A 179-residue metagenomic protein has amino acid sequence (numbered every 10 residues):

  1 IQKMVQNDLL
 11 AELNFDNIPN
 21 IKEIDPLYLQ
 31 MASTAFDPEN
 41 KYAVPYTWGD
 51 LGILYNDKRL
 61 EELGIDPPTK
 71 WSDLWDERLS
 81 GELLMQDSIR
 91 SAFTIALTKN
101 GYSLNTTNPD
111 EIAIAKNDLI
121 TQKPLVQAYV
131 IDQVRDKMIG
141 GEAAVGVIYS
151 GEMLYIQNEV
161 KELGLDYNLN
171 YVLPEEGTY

Functional and structural regions predicted by a protein language model:
Q2, L84-S88, A92, A96 (+1 more regions): Ligand-binding pocket segment of bilobal, Venus flytrap-like solute-binding proteins
Q2-W48, G64-K70: Hinge/lid segment of periplasmic solute-binding proteins
K3-Q6, A35-E39, V44-W48, D76-R78 (+3 more regions): Extracellular/periplasmic catalytic domains that process cell-envelope and extracellular macromolecules
L9, K58-L60, D73, E152: Short, well-ordered alpha-helical scaffold segment located in the soluble/lumenal catalytic or ligand-binding core
S33-N40, N56-K58, E77-S80, L97-G101: Flexible glycine/proline-enriched surface loops and loop-helix/loop-strand junctions
G52-L54: Residues embedded in well-ordered beta-strands
R59-P68, G101-T107: Short helix-loop capping/hinge motifs at secondary-structure junctions, enriched in acidic/polar residues
S72-D87: Short loop->beta-strand "edge-of-pocket" segments that line small-molecule binding or catalytic clefts across diverse
